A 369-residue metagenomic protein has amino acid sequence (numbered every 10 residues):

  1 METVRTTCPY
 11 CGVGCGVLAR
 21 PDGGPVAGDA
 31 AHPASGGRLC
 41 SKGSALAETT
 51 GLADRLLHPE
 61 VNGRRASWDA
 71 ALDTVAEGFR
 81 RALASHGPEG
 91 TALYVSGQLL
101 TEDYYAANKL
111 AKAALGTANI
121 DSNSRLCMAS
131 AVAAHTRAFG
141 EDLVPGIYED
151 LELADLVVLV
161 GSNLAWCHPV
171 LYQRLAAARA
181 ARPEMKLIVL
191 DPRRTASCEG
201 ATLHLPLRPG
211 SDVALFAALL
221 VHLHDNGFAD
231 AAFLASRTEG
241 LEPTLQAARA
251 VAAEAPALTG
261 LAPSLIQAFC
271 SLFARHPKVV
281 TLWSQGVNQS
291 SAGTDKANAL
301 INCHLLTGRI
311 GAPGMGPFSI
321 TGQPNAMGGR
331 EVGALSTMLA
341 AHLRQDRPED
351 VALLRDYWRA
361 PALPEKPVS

Functional and structural regions predicted by a protein language model:
M1-N226, T244, A262, H304 (+1 more regions): N-terminal export/assembly segments and adjacent metallocofactor-ligating motifs of anaerobic energy-metabolism
L57, D230-E239, G260, P313-N325: Short alpha-helical "patches" and their helix-cap loops
A84-P88, I120, E184, D225-A229 (+5 more regions): Intrinsically disordered or highly flexible coil/loop and linker segments, enriched in small and charged/polar residues
A92-L100, A257-L261, S284-S291, Q323: Conserved short loop/turn motifs at secondary-structure junctions
A154, N226-P263, A340-L353, Y357-A362: N-terminal leader/propeptide and maturation segments of large enzyme subunits in energy/redox metabolism and hydrolases
V157, G200-A201, A250-A253, W283-V287: Flexible glycine/proline-enriched surface loops and loop-helix/loop-strand junctions
L245-A247, I266-V279: Core structural elements
A274-S369: A glycine-rich, hydrophobic/aromatic-adjacent loop/helix-cap motif
